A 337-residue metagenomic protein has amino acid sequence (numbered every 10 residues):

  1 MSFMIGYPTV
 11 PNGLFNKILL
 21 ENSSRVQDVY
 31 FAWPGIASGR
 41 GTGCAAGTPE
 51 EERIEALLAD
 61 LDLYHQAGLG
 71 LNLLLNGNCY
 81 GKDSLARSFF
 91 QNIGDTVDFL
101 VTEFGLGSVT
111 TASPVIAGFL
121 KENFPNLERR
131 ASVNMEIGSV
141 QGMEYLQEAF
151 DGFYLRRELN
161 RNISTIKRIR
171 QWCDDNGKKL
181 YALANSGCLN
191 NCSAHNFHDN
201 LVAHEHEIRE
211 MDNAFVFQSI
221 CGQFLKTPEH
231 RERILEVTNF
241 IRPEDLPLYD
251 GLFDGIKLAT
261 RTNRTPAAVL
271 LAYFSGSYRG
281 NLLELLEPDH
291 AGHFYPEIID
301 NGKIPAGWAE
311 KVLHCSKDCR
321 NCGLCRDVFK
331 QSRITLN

Functional and structural regions predicted by a protein language model:
M1-Q141, F150, Y154-N337: Active-site pocket-lining/capping segments in soluble small-molecule metabolic enzymes
L146-Q147: Solvent-exposed alpha-helices and their adjacent loops that cap or buttress functional pockets in soluble metabolic
